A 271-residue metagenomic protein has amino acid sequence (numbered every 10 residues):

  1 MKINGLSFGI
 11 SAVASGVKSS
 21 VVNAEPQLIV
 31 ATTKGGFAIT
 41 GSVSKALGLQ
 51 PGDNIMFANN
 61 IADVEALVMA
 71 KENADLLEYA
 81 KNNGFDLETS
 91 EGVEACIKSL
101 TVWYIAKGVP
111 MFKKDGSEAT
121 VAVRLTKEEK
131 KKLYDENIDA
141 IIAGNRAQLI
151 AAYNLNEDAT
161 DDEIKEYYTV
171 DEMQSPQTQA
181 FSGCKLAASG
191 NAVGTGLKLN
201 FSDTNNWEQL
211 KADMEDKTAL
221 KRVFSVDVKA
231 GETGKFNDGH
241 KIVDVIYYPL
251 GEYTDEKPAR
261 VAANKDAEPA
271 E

Functional and structural regions predicted by a protein language model:
M1-T33, A46, Q50-A74, K98-E128 (+9 more regions): Long, compositionally biased stretches
F37: Residues that recognize and position ribonucleotide moieties
E72-N73, G84, T89-G92, T120 (+4 more regions): Intrinsically disordered, low-complexity coil/linker segments enriched for acidic/polar and small residues
N145-R146, R260: Arg/Lys-rich low-complexity patches in intrinsically disordered regions that function as generic
K211: Phosphate/anion-contacting hairpin/loop surfaces
